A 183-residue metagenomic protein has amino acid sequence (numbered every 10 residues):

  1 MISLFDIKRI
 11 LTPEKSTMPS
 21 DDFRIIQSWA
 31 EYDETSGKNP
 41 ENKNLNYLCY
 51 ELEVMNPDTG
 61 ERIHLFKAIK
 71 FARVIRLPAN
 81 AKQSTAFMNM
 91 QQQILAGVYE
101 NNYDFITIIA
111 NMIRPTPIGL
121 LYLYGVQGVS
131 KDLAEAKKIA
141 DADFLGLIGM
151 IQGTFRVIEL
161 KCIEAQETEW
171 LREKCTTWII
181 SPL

Functional and structural regions predicted by a protein language model:
M1-L183: Extended, folded cores of ATP/NTP-driven motor/assembly subunits in large transport and secretion machines
